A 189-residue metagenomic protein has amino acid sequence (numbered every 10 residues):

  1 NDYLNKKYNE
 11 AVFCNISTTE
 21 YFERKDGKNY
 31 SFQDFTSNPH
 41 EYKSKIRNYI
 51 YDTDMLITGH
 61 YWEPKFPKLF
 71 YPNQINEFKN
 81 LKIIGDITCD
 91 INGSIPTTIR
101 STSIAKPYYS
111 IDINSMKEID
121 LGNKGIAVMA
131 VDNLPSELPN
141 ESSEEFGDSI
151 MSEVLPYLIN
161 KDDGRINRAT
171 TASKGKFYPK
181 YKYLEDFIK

Functional and structural regions predicted by a protein language model:
N1, K65-K68, G93-S94: Short glycine/serine/threonine-rich phosphate/pyrophosphate-binding segments that cradle anionic phosphate groups
N1-D52: Glycine-rich phosphate/diphosphate-binding loop of Rossmann-like nucleotide-binding domains
A11-F13, D54-L56, K82-I84, G125-M129: Structural motif
F35, G59-Y61, P139: Glycine- and other small-residue-rich loops at beta-strand/loop junctions that grip anionic moieties
E41, Y51, F70-N73, E141 (+1 more regions): Conserved active-site and cofactor/substrate-binding residues in soluble primary-metabolism enzymes
K45-T58, K65-K82: Rossmann-fold NAD(P) dinucleotide-binding segment
Y61-W62, T88-C89: Short glycine-/small-residue-rich Rossmann-like dinucleotide-binding loops
I83, C89-K189: Adenosine-phosphate binding glycine-rich loop
